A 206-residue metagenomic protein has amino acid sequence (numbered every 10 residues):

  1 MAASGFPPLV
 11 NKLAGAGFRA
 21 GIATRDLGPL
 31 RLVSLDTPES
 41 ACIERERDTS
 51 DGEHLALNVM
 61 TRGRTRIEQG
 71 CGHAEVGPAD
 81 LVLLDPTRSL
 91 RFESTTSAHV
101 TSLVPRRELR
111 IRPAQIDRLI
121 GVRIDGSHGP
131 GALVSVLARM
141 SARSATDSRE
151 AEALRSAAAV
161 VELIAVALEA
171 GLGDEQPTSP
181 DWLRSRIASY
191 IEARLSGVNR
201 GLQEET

Functional and structural regions predicted by a protein language model:
M1-R19, L30, R64-E205: Alpha-helical bundle regulatory/interaction domains
G21-L27: Short acidic-hydrophobic surface loop/beta-edge motif
T24, D48-S50, H54-V59, A74 (+2 more regions): His/acidic/aromatic-lined binding-pocket segments of jelly-roll/cupin-type domains and related regulatory beta-sandwich
D26, S34-D36, L103: Short, well-ordered beta-strand micro-motif
G28-L30, T37-A41, R47-I67: Glycine- and acidic-residue-biased ligand/ion/polar-headgroup-sensing regions
L35, M60, P105-R107: Generic beta-structure capping elements
